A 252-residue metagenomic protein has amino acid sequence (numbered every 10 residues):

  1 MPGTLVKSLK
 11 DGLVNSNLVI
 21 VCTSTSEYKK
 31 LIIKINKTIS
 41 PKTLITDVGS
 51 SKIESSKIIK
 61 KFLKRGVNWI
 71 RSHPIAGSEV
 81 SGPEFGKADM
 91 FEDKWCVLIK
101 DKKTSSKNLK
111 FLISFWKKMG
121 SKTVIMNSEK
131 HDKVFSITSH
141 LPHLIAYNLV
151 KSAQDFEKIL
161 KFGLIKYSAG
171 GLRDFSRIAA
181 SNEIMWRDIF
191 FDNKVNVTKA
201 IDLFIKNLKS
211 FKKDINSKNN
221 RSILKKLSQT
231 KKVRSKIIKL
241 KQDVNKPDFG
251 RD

Functional and structural regions predicted by a protein language model:
M1-T4, F62-L63: Short, conserved SAM-binding/catalytic segment of Class I S-adenosyl-L-methionine-dependent methyltransferases
G3, N17, P142: Conserved acidic residues
T4-L9, V124-I125: Short acidic-hydrophobic, aromatic-tinged amphipathic segments that line or gate anion-handling sites
L9-I39, T43-L44: Rossmann-like NAD(P)-binding element
C22-S24, G49, K100: Glycine-rich, N-terminal phosphate-binding loop of Rossmann-like dinucleotide-binding domains
I33-E84: Rossmann-like NAD(P)(H) cofactor-binding subdomain of soluble oxidoreductases
A88-D174: Internal alpha-helical scaffold of NAD(P)-dependent oxidoreductase catalytic cores
K161-Q229: Interdomain hinge/lid region at the active-site interface of Rossmann-like NAD(P)-dependent oxidoreductases
